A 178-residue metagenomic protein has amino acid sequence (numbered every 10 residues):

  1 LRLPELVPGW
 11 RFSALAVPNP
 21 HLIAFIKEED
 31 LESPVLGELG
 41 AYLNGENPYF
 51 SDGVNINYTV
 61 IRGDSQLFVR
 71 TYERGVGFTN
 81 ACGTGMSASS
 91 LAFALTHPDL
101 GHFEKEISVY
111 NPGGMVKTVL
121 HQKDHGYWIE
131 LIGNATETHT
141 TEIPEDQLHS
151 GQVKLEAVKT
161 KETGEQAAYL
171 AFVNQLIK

Functional and structural regions predicted by a protein language model:
L1-T79, L91-K178: Active-site proximal loop and beta-alpha junction motif in alpha/beta enzyme cores
M86-S90: Short glycine/serine/threonine-rich phosphate/pyrophosphate-binding segments that cradle anionic phosphate groups
